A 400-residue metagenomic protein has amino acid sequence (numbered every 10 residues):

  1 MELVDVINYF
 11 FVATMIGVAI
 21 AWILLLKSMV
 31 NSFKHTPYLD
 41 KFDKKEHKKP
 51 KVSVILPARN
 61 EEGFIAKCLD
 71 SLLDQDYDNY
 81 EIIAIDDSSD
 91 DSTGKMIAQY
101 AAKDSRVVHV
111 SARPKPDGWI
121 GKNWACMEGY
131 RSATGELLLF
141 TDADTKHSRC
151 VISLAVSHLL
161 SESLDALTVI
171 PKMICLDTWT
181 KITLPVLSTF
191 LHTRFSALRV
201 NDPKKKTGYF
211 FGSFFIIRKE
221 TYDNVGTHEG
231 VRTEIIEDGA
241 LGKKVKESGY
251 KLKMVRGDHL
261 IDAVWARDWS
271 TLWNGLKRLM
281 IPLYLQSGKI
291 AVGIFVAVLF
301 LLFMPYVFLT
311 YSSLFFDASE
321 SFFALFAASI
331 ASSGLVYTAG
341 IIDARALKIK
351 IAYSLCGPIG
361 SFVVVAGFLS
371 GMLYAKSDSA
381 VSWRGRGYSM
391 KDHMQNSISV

Functional and structural regions predicted by a protein language model:
M1-E46, P185, A197, V364: N-terminal membrane-anchoring/stem segments of glycan-assembly enzymes
A21, M29, H109-R131, L154 (+5 more regions): Long helical/loop segments within the catalytic core of UDP-sugar-dependent glycosyltransferases, especially the large
K34-D40, E61-D74: Short, well-formed alpha-helical segments that are part of the catalytic scaffolds of diverse glycosyltransferases
P50-S53, E81: Cell-envelope/extracellular polymer assembly enzymes that use nucleotide-activated donors
L69-P116: Acidic donor-binding segment of Leloir-type glycosyltransferases
D91-S92, T141-H158: Acidic donor-binding/catalytic loop of UDP-sugar-dependent glycosyltransferases, especially processive GT2
L159-H192, E220-D223, H228-I290, Y388 (+1 more regions): Catalytic donor/gating beta->alpha subdomain of glycosyltransferases that bind UDP-sugars
G293-S379: Membrane-embedded multi-pass helical conduit in multi-pass membrane proteins, especially envelope-biosynthetic
